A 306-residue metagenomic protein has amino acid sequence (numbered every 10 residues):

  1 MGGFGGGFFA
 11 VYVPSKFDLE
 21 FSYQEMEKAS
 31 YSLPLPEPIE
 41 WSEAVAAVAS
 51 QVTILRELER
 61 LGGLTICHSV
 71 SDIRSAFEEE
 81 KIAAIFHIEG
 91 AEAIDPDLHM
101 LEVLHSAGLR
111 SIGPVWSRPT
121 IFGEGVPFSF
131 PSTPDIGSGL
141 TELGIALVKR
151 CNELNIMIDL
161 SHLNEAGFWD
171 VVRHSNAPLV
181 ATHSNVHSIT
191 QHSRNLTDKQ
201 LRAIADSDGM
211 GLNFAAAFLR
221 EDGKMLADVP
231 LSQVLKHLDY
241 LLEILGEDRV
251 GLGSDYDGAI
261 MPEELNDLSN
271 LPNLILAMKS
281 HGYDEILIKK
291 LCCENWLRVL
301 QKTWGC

Functional and structural regions predicted by a protein language model:
M1-P134, Q191-L252, Y256-C306: N-terminal hydrophobic targeting/anchoring segments and the immediately downstream early-domain regions of hydrolases
A93-D95, S106-R194: Divalent metal-binding pocket/active-site signature
